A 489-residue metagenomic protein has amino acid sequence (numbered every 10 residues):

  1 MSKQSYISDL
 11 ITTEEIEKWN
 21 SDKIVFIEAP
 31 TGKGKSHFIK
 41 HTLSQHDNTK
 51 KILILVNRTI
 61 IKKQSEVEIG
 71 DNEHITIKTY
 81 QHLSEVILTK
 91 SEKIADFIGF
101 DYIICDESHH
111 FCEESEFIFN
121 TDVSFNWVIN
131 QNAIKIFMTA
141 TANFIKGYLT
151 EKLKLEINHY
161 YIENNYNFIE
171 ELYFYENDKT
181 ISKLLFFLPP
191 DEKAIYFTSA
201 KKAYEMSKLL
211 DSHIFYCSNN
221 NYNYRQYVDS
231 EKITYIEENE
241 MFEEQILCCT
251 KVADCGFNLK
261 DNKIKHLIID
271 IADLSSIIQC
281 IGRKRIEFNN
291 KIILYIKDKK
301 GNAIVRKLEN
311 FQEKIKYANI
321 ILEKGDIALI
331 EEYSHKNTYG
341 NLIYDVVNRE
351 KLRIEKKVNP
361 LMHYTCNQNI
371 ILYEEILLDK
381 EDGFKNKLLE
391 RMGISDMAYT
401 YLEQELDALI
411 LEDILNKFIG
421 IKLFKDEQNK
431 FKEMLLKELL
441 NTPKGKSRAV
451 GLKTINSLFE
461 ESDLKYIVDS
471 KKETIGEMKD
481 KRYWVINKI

Functional and structural regions predicted by a protein language model:
W19, T42-L43, N310-I489: The feature captures the C-terminal accessory region of ATP-dependent helicases and related nucleic-acid translocases
P30-I69, F144-K146, A200-K201: Conserved Walker A/P-loop ATP-binding site and its immediately adjacent core in helicase/helicase-like ATPase domains
T31, I52-K62, L184-I214: Conserved strand-helix element at the start of the C-terminal RecA-like helicase core
L55-G99, D229-I236: Inter-Walker segment of RecA-like/P-loop motor cores
I94-N130: SF2 helicase catalytic motif II
A142-F187: Interdomain hinge/linker at the junction between the two RecA-like core domains of SF2 helicases
N220-T250: Conserved helicase ATPase core of P-loop NTP-dependent helicases/translocases
D270-L294: Conserved SF2 helicase motif VI
